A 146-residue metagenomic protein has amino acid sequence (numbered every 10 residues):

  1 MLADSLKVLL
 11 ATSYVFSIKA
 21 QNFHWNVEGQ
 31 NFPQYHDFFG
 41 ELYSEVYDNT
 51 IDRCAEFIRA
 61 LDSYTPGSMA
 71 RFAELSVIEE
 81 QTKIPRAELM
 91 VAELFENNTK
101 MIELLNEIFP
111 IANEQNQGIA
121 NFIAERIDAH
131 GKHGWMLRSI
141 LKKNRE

Functional and structural regions predicted by a protein language model:
M1, F16-L42, L104-I119: Helix-loop segments that flank and shape redox-cofactor active sites
S5-L6, E56, E74-D128: Acidic/histidine-rich alpha-helical segments that form the ligand environment of transition-metal centers
L9: Glycine-rich anion/phosphate-binding loop at the beta-strand->alpha-helix junction
T12-F23, N49-T50, N97-L105, H133: Amphipathic, well-ordered alpha-helical segments in soluble domains
V27, F57-I58, T65, F109-A112 (+1 more regions): Leucine-rich amphipathic alpha-helices with coiled-coil/heptad-repeat character
N31-M69: Conserved alpha-helical segments that form or flank metal/cofactor-binding pockets of metalloenzymes
R59-R71, L94-N97, K143-E146: Short alpha-helical linear motifs
A120-E146: Short, contiguous alpha-helical
